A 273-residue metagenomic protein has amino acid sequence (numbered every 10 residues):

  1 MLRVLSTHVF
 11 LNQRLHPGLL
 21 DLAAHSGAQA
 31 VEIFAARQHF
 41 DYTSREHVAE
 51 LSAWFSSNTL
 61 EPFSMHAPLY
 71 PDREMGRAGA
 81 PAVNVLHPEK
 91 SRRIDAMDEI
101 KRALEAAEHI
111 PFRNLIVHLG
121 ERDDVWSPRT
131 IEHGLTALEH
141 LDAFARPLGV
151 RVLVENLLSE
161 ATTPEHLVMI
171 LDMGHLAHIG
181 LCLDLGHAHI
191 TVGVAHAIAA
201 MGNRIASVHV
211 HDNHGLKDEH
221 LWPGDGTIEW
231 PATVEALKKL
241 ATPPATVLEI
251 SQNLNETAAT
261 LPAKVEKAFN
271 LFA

Functional and structural regions predicted by a protein language model:
M1-R102, E108, R146, A259 (+1 more regions): N-terminal pre-domain/capping segments
M1-V4, Q13-G27, S57, P111 (+1 more regions): Histidine-acidic metal/acid-base catalytic patches
T7, H39, N84, R122 (+5 more regions): Conserved short-loop catalytic and cofactor-binding motifs
V9-L11, A35-R37, P68-P71, E121-D123 (+4 more regions): Active-site-proximal loop/turn and secondary-structure-junction residues that shape catalytic pockets, frequently
P17, E74-G180: Active-site acidic/histidine proton-transfer and metal-coordination neighborhood in alpha/beta enzyme cores
Q29-A30, E61, R113, R151 (+1 more regions): Residue-level detector of anion-binding/catalytic polar loops
E32, S64, I116, L153 (+3 more regions): Conserved beta-strand positions in the central sheet of alpha/beta enzyme cores
V48-A67, G134-P147, M173-L176, W230-E235: Alpha-helix-loop-beta-strand connector modules within alpha/beta enzyme cores
